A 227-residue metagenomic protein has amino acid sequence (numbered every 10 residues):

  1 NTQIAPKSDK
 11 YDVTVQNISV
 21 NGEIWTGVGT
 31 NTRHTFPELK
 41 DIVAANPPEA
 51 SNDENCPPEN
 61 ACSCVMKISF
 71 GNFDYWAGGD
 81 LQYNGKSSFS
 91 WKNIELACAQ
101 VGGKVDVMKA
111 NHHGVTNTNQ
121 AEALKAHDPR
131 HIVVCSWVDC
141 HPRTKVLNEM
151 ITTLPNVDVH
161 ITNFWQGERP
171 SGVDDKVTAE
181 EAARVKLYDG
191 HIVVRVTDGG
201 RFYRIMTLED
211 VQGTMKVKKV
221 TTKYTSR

Functional and structural regions predicted by a protein language model:
N1-G85, T152-D158, T162-R227: Flexible, acidic/histidine-containing loops and adjacent segments that form or flank the divalent-metal
N52, P57-A61, Q82-R184: Cap/insert and terminal regions of metallo-dependent hydrolase folds
